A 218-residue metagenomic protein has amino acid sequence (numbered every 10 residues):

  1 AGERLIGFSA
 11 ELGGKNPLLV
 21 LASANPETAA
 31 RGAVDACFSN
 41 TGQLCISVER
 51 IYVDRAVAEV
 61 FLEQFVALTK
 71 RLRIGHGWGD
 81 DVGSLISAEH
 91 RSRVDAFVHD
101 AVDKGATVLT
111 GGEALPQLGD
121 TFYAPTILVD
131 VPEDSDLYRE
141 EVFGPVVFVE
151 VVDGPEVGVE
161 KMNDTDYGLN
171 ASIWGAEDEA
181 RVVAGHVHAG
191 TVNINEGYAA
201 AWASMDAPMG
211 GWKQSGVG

Functional and structural regions predicted by a protein language model:
A1-P132, P155-E156, I194: ALDH superfamily catalytic-core signature
L19, V98, A114-L115, F122-V217: Conserved C-terminal structural/oligomerization subdomain of aldehyde/semialdehyde dehydrogenase
